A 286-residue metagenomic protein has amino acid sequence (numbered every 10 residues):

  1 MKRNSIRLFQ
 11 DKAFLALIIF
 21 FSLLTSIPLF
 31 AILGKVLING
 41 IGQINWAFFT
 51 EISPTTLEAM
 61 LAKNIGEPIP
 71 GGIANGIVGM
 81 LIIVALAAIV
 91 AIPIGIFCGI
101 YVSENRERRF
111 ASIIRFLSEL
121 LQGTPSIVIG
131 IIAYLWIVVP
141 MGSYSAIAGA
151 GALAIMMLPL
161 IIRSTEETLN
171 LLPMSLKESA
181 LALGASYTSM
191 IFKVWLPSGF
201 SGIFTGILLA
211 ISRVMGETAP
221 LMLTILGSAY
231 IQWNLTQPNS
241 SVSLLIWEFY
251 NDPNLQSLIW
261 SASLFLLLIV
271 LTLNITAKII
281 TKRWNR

Functional and structural regions predicted by a protein language model:
M1-L24, A277-R286: Transmembrane alpha-helical segments of polytopic membrane transport and secretion proteins
K2-K12, A16, K35-A87, E107 (+1 more regions): Periplasmic/extracellular loop-to-transmembrane helix junction in inner-membrane transport proteins
M60, L221-L267: Interhelical loop and adjacent transmembrane-helix boundary motif in polytopic membrane transport permeases
L86-S118, K278-K282: Transmembrane-helix boundary motif in ABC transporter permease subunits
E119-I155: Generic hydrophobic transmembrane alpha-helix motif, especially the helices
P125, L183-G184, P197: Glycine/proline-centered hinge or cleavage motifs at structural transition points of membrane proteins
E166-N170, L208, N251-R286: C-terminal transmembrane helix and the adjacent membrane-cytosol boundary/short C-terminal tail of inner/organellar
Y187-L223: Transmembrane alpha-helices
